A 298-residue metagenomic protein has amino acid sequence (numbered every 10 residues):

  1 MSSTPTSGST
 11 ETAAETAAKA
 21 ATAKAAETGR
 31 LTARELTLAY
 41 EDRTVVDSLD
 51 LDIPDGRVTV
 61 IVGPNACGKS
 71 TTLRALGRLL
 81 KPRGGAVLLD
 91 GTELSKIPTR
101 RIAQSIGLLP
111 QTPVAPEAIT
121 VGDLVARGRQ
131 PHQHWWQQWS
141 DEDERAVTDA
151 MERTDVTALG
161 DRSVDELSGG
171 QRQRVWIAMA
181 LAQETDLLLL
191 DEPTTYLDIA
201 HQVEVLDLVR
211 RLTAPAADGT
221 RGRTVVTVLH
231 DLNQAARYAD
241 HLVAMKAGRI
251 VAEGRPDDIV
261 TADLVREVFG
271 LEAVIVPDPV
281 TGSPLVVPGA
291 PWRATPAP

Functional and structural regions predicted by a protein language model:
L31, V45-S48: Conserved structural motif at the start of ABC-family nucleotide-binding domains
V62-P64: The feature captures the beta-strand-to-loop junction immediately N-terminal to the Walker
G77: Helix-to-loop junction immediately C-terminal to a conserved catalytic motif
G85-E93, I102: Conserved ABC transporter NBD signature motif
A126, D141-L159: Conserved ABC ATPase "signature" region
Q138, S163-L167, Q171: Conserved ABC ATPase signature
L188-E192, L197: Catalytic Walker B motif of ABC-type/P-loop ATPase nucleotide-binding domains
